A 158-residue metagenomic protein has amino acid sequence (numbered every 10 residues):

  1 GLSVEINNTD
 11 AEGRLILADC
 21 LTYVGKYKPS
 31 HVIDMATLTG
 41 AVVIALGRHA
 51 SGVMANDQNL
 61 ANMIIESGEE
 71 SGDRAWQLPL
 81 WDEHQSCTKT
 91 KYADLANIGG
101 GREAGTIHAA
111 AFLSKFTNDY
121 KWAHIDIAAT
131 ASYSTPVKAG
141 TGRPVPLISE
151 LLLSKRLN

Functional and structural regions predicted by a protein language model:
G1-N158: A generic structural signal for tightly packed, nonpolar segments enriched in small/aliphatic residues
